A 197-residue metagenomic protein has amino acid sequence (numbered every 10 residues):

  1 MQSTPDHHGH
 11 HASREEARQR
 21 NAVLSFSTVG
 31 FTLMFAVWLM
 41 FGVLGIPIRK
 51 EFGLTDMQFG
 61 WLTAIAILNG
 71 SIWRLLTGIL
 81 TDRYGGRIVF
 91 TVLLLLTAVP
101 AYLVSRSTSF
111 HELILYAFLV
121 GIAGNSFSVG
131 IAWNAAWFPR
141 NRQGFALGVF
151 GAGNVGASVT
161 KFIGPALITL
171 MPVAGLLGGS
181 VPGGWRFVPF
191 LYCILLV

Functional and structural regions predicted by a protein language model:
M1-G30, M34-F35: Cytosolic juxtamembrane N-terminal segment immediately preceding the first transmembrane helix of multi-pass
A22-D56, T77, K161-G164: Extracytoplasmic
L39, I67-L75, N125, S158: Residue-level signature of mid-helix packing/kink "hotspots" within the transmembrane helices of 12-pass Major
I72-F110: Conserved MFS/SLC helix-loop-helix module at the cytosolic interface between two early adjacent transmembrane helices
L94, A98-A101, Y116-A117, C193-L196: A generic transmembrane-helix signature of 12-TM secondary carrier transporters
Y116-G153: Cytoplasmic helix-loop-helix junction between adjacent transmembrane helices in 12-TM secondary transporters
G144-T169: Glycine-rich segments within core transmembrane alpha-helices of 12-TM secondary carriers
G183-V197: Symmetry-related core transmembrane helices of the 12-TM Major Facilitator Superfamily/SLC fold
